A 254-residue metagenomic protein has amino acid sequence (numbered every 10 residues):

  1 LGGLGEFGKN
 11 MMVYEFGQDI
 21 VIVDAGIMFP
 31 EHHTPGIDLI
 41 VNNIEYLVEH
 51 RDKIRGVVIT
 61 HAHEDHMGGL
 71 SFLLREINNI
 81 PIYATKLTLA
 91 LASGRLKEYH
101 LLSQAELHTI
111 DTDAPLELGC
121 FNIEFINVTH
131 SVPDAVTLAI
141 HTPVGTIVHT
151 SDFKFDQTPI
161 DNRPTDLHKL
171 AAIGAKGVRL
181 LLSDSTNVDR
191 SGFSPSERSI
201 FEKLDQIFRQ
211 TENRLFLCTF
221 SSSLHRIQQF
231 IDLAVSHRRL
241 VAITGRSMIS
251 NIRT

Functional and structural regions predicted by a protein language model:
L1-V58, H63-T254: His/Asp/Glu-rich metal-coordinating catalytic cores of metallo-dependent phosphodiesterases/hydrolases acting on
